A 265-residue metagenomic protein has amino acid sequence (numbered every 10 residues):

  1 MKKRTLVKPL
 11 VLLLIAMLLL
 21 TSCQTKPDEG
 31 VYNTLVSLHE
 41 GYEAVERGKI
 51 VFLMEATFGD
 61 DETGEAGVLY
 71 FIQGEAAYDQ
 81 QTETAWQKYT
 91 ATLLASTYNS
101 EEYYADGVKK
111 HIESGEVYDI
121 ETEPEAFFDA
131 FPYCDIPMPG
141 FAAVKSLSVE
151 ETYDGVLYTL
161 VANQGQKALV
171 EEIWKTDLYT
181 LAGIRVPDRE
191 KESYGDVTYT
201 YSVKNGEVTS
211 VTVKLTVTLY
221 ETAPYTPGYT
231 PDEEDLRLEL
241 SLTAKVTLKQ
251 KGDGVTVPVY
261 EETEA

Functional and structural regions predicted by a protein language model:
M1-T21: Sec-dependent bacterial lipoprotein signal peptides
M17-E75, D253-A265: N-terminal leader/targeting segments and the immediate start of mature chains
H39-K49, A77-A85, K204-T209: Edge/loop elements at the starts and ends of beta-strands within beta-rich repeat scaffolds
E40, A56, E75-A76, A142-Y153 (+3 more regions): Short amphipathic beta-strand and strand-loop transition segments with alternating hydrophobic
L53-T63, T90-S96, T216-Y220, K249-K251: Hydrophobic lipid-interacting interfaces of membrane-associated proteins
Y70-D135: An acidic-aromatic
I112-Y179: Flexible, processing/modification-adjacent segments and terminal tails in exported/periplasmic/extracellular proteins
G155, T159, Q164-E262: Gly/Pro-enriched, hydrophobic low-complexity segments that function as extracytoplasmic propeptides/linkers
